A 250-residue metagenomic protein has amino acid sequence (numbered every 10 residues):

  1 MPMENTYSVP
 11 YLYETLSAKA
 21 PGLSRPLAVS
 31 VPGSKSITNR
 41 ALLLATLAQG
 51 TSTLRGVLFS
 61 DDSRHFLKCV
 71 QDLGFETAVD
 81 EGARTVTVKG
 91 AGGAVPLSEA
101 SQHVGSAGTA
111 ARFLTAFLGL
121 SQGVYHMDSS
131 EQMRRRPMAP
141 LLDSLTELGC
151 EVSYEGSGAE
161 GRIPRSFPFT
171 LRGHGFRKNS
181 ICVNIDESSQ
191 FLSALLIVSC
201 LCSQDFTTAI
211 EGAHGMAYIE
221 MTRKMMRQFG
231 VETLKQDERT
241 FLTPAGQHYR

Functional and structural regions predicted by a protein language model:
P2-R250: Structural preference for solvent-exposed beta-strand-turn elements and adjacent flexible terminal/loop segments within
